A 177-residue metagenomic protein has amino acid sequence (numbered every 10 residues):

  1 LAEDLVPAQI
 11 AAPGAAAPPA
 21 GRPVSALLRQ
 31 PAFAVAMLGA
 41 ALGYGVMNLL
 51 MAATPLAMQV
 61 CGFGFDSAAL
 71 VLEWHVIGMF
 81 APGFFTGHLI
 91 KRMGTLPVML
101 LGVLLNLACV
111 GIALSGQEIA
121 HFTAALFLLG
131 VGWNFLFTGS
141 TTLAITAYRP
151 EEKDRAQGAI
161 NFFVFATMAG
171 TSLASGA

Functional and structural regions predicted by a protein language model:
D4-A36: Juxtamembrane intracellular "pre-TM" segments in multi-pass secondary transporters
R29-M47, F127: Pair of pore-lining "gating" transmembrane helices in MFS-fold secondary transporters
A52-A69: Short amphipathic helix-loop junctions that connect adjacent transmembrane helices in Major Facilitator Superfamily/SLC
P82-T95: Helix-to-loop junctions at the C-terminal end of transmembrane segments in multipass secondary transporters
P97-G111: Structural signature of the two symmetry-related core transmembrane helices
C109, A120-L128: Paired small-residue
F135-Y148: Intracellular juxtamembrane helix-capping segments at the cytosolic ends of symmetry-related transmembrane helices
E152-A177: A late C-terminal transmembrane helix in Major Facilitator Superfamily
